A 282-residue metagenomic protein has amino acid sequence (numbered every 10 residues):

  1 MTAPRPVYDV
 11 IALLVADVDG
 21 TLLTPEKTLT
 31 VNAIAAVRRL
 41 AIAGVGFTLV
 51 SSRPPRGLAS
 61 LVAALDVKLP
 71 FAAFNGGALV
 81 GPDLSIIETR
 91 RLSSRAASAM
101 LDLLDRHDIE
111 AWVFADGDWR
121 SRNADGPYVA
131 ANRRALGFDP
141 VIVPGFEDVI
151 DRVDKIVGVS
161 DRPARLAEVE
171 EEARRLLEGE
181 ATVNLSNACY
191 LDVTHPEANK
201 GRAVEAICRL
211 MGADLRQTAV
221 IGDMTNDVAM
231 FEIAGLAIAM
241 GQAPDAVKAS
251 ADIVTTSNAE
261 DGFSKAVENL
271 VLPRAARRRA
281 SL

Functional and structural regions predicted by a protein language model:
A3-L13, L29-T30, D192-L282: Mg2+-dependent phosphoryl-transfer enzymes with acidic/Ser/Thr/Gly-rich catalytic loops
D17: Active-site residues of response regulator receiver
E26-A130: Active-site phosphate-binding/coordination module
A33, L58-V62, V169, A173 (+3 more regions): Hydrophobic packing residues within well-ordered alpha-helices of enzyme cores
L40, V62, L104, R174-L176 (+2 more regions): A generic structural signal for well-ordered alpha-helical segments
L65-V67, F74-N75, L177-G179, I233-A234 (+1 more regions): Short, structured coil segments at secondary-structure junctions
H107-I221, T225-I233, Q242: Conserved acidic, metal-coordinating active-site core of Asp-based, Mg2+-dependent phosphoryl-transfer enzymes
